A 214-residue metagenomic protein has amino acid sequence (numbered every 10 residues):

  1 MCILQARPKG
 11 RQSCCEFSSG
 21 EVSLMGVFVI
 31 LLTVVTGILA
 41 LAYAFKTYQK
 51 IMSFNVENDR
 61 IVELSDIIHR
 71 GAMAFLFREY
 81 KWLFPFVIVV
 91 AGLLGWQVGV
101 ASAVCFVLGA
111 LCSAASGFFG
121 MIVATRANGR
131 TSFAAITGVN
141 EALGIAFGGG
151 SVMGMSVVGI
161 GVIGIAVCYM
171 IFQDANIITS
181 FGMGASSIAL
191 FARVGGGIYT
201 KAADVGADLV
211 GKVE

Functional and structural regions predicted by a protein language model:
M1, R7-L24: Short, Lys/Arg-enriched N-terminal segments with co-localized hydrophobic residues within the first ~10-30 amino acids
Q5-A6, V29: Generic extreme N-terminus detector
M25-E214: Hydrophobic, small-residue-rich transmembrane alpha-helices and their short perimembrane loops in multi-pass membrane
